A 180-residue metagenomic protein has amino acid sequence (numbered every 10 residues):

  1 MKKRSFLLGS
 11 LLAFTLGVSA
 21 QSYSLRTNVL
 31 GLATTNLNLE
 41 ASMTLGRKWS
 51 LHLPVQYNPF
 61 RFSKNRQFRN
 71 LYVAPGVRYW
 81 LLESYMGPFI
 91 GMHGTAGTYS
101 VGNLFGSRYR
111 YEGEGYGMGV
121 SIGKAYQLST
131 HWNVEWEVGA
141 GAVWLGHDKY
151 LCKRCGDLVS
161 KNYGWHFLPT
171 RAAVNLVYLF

Functional and structural regions predicted by a protein language model:
M1-Y23, L176, F180: Bacterial Sec-dependent N-terminal signal peptides
S22-N36: Short N-terminal segments immediately surrounding and downstream of signal-peptide cleavage
S22-S24, P59-F60, N103-S107, C155-K161: Extracytoplasmic loops and strand-loop junctions of Gram-negative outer membrane beta-barrel proteins
L30-G31, S42-L45, H166: Short secondary-structure boundary/capping segments within folded domains
T35-N38, G119: Short, surface-exposed coil-to-beta transition loops
M43-W136, A173-Y178: Gram-negative (and chloroplast) outer-membrane scaffold detector with strong preference for beta-barrel transmembrane
S129-F180: Predominantly the C-terminal beta-signal and adjacent terminal strand-loop region of outer-membrane beta-barrel
